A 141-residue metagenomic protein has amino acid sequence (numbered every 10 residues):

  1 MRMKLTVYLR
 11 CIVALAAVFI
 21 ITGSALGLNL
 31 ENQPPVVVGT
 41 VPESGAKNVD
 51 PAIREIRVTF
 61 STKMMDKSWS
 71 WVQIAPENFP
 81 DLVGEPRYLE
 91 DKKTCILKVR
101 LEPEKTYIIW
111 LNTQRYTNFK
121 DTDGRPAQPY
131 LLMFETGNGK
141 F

Functional and structural regions predicted by a protein language model:
M1-K4, F19-I20, F134: A detector of low-complexity, intrinsically disordered, Ser/Thr/Gly/Pro/Ala-rich segments
R2-I12: Bacterial N-terminal signal peptides that target proteins for export
K4, A17, P42-S44: Generic secretory/membrane-interface signal
C11-G23: Bacterial N-terminal signal peptides
G27-F141: Acidic, low-complexity Ser/Thr/Gly/Pro-rich repeat segments typical of extracellular/periplasmic and surface-exposed
